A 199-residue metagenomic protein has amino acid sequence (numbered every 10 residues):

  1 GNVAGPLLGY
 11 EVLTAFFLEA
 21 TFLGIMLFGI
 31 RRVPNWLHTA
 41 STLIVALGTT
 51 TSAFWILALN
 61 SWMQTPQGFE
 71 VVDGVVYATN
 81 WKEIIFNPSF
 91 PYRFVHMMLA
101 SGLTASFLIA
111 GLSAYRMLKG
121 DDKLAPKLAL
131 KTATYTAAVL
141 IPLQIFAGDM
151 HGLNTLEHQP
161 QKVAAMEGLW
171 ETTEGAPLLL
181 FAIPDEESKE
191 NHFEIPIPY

Functional and structural regions predicted by a protein language model:
G1-Y199: Polytopic transmembrane helical bundles with strong interfacial aromatic enrichment
